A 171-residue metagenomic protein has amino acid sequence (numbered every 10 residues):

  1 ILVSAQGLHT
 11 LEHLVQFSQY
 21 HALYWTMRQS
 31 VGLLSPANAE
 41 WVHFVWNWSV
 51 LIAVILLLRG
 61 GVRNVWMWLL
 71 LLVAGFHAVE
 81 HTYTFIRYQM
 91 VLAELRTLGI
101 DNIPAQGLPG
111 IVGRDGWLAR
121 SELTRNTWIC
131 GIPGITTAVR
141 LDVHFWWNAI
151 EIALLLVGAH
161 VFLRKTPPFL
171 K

Functional and structural regions predicted by a protein language model:
I1-K171: Hydrophobic alpha-helical segments at protein termini of multi-pass membrane proteins
